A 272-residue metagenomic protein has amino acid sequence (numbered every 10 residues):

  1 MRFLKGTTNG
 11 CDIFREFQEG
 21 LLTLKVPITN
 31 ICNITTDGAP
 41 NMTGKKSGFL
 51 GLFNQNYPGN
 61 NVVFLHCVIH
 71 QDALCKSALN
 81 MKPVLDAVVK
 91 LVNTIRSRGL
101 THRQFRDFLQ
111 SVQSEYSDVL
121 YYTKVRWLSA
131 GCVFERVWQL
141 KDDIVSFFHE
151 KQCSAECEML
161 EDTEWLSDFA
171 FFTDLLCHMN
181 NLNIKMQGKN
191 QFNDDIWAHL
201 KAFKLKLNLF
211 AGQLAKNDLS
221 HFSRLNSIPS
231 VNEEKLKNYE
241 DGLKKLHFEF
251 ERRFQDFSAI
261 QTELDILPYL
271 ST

Functional and structural regions predicted by a protein language model:
M1-T272: Alpha-helical structural modules in large enzymes and assemblies
